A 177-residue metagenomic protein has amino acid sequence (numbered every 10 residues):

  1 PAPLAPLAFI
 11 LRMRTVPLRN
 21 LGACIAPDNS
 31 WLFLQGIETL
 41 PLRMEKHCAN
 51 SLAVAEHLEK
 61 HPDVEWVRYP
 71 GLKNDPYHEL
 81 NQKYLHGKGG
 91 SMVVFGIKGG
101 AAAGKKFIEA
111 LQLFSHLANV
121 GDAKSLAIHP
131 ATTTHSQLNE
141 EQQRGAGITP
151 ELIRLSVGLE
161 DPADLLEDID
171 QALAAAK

Functional and structural regions predicted by a protein language model:
P1-M92, G96-I108, L113-K124: Active-site C-terminal subdomain of aminotransferase-like
R43, A102, E109, S125-K177: PLP-dependent enzyme catalytic core of the Aspartate aminotransferase-like
